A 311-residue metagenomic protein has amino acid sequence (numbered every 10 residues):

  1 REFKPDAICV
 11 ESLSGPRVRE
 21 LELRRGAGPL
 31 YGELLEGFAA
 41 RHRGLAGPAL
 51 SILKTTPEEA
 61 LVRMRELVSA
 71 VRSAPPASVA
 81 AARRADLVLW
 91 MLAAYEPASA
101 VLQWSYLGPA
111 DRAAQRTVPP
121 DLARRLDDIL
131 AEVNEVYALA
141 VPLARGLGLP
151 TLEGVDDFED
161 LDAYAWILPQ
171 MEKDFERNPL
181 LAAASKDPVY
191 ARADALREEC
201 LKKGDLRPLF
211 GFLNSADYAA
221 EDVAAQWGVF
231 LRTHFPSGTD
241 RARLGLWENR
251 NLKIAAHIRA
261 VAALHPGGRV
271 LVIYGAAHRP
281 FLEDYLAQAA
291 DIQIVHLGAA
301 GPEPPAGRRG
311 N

Functional and structural regions predicted by a protein language model:
R1-F3, A7-I8, L13-P76: Internal alpha/beta domain cores that form substrate/cofactor-binding pockets in large enzymes and binding proteins
E2, G15, E59-A114, V118-L122: Extracellular glycan-modifying ectodomains
D6-E11, L143, R269-Y274: Beta-strand elements within well-structured catalytic alpha/beta cores of enzymes that handle phosphate/sulfate esters
S12-R17, D157-D160, A276-H278: Short beta-alpha junction loops
P16-E22, D162-Y164, P280-E283: Extracytoplasmic/secreted cell-surface and envelope-processing proteins
W90-F235: Extended, H/D-rich, highly charged conserved domains that either
C200-E221, A225-N311: A cross-kingdom marker for long, charged
